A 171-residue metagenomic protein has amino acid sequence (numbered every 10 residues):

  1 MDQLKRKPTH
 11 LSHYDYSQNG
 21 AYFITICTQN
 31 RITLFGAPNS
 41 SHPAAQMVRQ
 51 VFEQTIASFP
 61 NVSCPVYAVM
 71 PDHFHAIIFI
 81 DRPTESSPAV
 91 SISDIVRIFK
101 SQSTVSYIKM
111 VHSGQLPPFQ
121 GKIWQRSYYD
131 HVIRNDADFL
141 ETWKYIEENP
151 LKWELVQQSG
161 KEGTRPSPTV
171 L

Functional and structural regions predicted by a protein language model:
M1-L171: Short catalytic/metal-binding and nucleic-acid-binding patches
